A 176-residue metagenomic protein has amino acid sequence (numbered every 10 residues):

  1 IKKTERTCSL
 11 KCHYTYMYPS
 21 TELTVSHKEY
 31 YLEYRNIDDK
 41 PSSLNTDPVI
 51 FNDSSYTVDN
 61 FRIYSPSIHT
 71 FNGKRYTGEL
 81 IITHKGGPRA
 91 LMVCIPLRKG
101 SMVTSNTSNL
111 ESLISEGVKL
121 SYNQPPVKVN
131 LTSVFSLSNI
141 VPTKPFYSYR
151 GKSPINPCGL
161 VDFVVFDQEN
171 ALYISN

Functional and structural regions predicted by a protein language model:
I1-N176: Alpha-carbonic anhydrase
